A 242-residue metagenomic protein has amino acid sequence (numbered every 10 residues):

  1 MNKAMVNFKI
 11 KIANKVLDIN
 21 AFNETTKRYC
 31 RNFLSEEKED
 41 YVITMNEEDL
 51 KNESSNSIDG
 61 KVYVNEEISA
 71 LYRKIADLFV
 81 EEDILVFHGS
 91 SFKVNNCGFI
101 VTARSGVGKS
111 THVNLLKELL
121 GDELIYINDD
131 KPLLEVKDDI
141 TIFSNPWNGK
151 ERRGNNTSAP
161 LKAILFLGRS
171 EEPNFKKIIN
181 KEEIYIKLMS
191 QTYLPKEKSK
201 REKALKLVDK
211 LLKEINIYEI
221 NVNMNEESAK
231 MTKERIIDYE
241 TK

Functional and structural regions predicted by a protein language model:
M1-S105, L115-L124, L133-K242: A noncatalytic interaction/capping subdomain that flanks phosphate/NTP-handling catalytic cores
K109: Conserved lysine of the Walker
H112: Hydrophobic positions on the alpha1 helix immediately C-terminal to the Walker A/P-loop
I127: A short, aromatic/hydrophobic, helix- or strand-capping loop or linear motif that either lines the entrance/gate
